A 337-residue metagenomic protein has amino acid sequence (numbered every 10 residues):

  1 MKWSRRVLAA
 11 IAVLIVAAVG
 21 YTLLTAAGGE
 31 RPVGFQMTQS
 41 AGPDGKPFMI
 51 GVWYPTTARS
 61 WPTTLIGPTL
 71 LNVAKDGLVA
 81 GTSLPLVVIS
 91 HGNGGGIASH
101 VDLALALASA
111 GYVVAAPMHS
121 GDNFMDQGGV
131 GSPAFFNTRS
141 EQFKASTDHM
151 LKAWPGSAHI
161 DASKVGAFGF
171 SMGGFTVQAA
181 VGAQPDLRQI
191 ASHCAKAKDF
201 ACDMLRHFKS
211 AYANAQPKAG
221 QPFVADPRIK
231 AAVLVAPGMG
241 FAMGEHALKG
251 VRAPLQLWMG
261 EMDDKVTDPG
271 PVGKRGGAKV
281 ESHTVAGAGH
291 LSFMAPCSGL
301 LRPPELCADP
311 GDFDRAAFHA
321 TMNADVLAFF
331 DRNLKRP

Functional and structural regions predicted by a protein language model:
M1-I15: N-terminal Sec-pathway targeting helices
Y21-I89, S99, S109: Domain-level recognition of soluble alpha/beta enzyme cores, biased toward histidine phosphatases/phosphomutases
S60, L71-D126, F241, D263-T267: Short substrate-entry loop that stabilizes the transition state in hydrolases
T64-P68, G94, A98-L105, M118-E141 (+3 more regions): Cap/lid segment of the alpha/beta-hydrolase catalytic domain
S132-A158, A162, A179-Q184, R188-K209 (+3 more regions): Alpha/beta-hydrolase active-site loop
G169-G173, V177: Gly/Ala-rich beta-loop-alpha elbow adjacent to hydrolase catalytic centers
V251, L257-M259: Short beta-strand/loop motif that positions the catalytic acidic residue of the alpha/beta-hydrolase fold
G299-P337: Catalytic active-site module of serine/aspartate enzymes centered on a nucleophile-bearing elbow/loop
